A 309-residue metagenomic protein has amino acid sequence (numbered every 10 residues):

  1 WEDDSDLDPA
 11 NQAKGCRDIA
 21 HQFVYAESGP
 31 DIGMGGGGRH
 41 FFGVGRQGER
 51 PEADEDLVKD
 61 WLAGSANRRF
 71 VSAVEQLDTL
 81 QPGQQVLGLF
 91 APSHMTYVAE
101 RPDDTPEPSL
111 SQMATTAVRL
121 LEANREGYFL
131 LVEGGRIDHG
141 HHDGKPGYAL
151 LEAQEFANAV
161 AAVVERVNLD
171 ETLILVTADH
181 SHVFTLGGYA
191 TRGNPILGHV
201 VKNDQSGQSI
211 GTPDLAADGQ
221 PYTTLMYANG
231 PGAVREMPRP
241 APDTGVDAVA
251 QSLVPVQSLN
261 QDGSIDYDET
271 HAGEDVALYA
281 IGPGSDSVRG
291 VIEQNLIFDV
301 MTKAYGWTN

Functional and structural regions predicted by a protein language model:
W1-N309: A post-motif C-terminal structural segment
